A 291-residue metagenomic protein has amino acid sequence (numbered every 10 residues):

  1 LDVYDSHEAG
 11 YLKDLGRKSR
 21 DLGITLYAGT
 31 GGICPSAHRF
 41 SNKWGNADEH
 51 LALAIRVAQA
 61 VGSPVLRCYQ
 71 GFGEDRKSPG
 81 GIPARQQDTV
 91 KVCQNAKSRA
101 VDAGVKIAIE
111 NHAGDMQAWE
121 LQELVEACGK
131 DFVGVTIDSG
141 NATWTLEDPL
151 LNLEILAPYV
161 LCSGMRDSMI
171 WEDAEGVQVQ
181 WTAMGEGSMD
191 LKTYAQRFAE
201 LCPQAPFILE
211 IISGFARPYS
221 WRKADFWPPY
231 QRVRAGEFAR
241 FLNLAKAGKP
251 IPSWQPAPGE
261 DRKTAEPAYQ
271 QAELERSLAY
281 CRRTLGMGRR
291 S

Functional and structural regions predicted by a protein language model:
L1, I24-G31, L66-C68, I107-I109 (+3 more regions): Hydrophobic faces of well-ordered beta-strands that scaffold small-molecule active sites in alpha/beta enzyme cores
L1-L12, C34-A47, E74-S78, N111-A118 (+3 more regions): Acidic-and-aromatic substrate-binding clefts and catalytic sites of carbohydrate-active enzymes
E8-D21, H50-V61, D148-L161, K192-L201: Short amphipathic alpha-helices and their capping/turn segments at secondary-structure boundaries
L15, H50, A54, T89-A96 (+2 more regions): Alpha-helical packing segments of well-folded alpha/beta enzyme cores
R17-A28, A37-G134: Active-site acidic/histidine proton-transfer and metal-coordination neighborhood in alpha/beta enzyme cores
G32-I33, F72, M169: Active-site/binding-pocket entry motifs
T89, I109-D115, G140-A142, R234 (+1 more regions): Long, contiguous hydrophobic alpha-helical segments, chiefly transmembrane helices and signal peptides
A118-V133, T143-S291: Histidine-acidic metal/acid-base catalytic patches
